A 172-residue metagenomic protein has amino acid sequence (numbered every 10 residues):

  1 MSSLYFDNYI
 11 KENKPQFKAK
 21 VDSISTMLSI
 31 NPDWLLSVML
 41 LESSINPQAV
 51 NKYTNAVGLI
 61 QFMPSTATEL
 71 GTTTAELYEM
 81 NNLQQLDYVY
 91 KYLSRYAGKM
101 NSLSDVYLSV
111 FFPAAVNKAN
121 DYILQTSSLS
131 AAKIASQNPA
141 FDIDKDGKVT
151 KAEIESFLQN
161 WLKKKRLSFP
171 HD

Functional and structural regions predicted by a protein language model:
S2-D144, K151, E155: Catalytic glycan-binding domains that act on GlcNAc-containing polysaccharides
I154-D172: Low-complexity, Gly/Ser/Thr/Pro-rich intrinsically disordered linker/tail segments
